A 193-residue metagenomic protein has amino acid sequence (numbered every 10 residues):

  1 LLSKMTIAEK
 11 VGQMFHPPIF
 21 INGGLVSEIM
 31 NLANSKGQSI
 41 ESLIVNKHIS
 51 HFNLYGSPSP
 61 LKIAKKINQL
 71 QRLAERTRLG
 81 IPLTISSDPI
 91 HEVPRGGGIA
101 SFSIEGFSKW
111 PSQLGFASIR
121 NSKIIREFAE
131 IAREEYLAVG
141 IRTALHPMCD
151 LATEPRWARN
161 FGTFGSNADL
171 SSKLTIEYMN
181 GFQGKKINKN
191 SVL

Functional and structural regions predicted by a protein language model:
L1-L193: Glycoside hydrolase catalytic-domain context in secreted enzymes
